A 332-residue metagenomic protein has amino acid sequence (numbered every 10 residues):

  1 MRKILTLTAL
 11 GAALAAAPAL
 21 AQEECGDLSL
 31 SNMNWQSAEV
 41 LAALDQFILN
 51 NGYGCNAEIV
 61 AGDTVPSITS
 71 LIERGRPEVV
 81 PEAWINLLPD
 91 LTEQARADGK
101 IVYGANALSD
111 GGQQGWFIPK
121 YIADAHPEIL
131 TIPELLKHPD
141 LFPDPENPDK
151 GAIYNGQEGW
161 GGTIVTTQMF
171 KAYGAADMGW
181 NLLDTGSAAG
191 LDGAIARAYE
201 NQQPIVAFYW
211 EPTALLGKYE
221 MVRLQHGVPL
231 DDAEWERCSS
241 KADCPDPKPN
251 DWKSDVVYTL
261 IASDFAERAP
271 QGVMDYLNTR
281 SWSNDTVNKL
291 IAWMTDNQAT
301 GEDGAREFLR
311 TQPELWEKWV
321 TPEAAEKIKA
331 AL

Functional and structural regions predicted by a protein language model:
L20-L30, F142-K150, E317-W319: Immediate post-signal peptide segment of exported/extracytoplasmic ligand-binding proteins
E23-S37, C55-V60, K150-Y154, L277: Short, well-ordered beta-strand elements
S37, T163-N181, T185-E200, T213-L216 (+3 more regions): An extracytoplasmic/periplasmic, membrane-proximal ligand-sensing/linker region
S37-C55, M169: Short, polar/charged alpha-helical segment
T69-L71, P77-W84, Y154-W235: Ligand-binding pocket segment of bilobal, Venus flytrap-like solute-binding proteins
K100-N155: A conserved helix-loop-strand patch within extracytoplasmic ligand-binding domains of the periplasmic binding
Q113-D124, V256-A269, A292-W293: A bilobed periplasmic-binding-protein/Venus flytrap-type ligand-binding module shared by bacterial periplasmic
K218-S281: C-terminal lobe and pocket-closing loops of periplasmic/extracytoplasmic Venus-flytrap solute-binding proteins
